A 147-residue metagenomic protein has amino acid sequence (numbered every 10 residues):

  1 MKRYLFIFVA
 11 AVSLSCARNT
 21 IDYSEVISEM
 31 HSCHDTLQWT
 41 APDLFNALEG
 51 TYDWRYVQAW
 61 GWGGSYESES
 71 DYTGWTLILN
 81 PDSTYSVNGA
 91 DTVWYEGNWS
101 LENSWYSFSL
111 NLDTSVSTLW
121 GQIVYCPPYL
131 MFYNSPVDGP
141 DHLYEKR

Functional and structural regions predicted by a protein language model:
M1-Y4: Positively charged n-region of N-terminal signal peptides that target proteins for export
F6-A10: Hydrophobic alpha-helical targeting segments used for export or membrane insertion
V12-S15: C-terminal motif of bacterial Sec signal peptides marking the signal peptidase cleavage site
A17-W94, S107-R147: Lipid interaction determinants
